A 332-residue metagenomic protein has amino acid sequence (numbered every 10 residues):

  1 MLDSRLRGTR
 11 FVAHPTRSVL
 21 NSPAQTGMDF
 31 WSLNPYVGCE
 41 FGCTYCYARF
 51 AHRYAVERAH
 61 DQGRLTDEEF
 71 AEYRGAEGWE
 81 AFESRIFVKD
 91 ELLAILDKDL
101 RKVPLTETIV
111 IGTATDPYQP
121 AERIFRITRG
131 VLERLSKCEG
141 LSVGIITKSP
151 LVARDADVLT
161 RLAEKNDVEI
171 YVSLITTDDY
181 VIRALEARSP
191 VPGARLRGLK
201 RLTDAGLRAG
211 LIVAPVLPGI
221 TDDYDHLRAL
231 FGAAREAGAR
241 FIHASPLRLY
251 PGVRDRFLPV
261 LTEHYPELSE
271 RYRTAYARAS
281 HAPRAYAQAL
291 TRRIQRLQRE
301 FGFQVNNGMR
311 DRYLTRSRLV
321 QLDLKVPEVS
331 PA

Functional and structural regions predicted by a protein language model:
M1-P15, N21-T26, G219-A332: Auxiliary Fe-S-binding modules of radical SAM enzymes
L2-Y36, E40-Y171, I175-R183, P192 (+1 more regions): Conserved Radical SAM active-site core
I95, R134, R201, A289 (+1 more regions): Amphipathic alpha-helical segments that form well-ordered structural scaffolds and often line/cohere around active
I145, T177-V181, E186-R188, R201-D223 (+1 more regions): Conserved strand-turn element in the central/C-terminal portion of the radical SAM core barrel that lines
T160-E164, L199-D204, Q295, R299: Surface-exposed amphipathic alpha-helices with a cationic face
